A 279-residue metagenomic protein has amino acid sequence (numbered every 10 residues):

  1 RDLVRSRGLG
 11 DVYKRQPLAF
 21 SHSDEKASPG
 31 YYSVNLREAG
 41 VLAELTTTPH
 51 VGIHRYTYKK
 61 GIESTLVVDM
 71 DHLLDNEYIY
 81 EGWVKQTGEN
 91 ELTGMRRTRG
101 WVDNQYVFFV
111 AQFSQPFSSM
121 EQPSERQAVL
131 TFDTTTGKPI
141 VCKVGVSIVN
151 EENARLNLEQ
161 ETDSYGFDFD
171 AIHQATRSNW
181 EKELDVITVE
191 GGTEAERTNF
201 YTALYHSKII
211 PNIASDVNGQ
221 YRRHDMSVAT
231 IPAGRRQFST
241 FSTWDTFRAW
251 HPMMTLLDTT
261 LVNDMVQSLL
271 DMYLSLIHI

Functional and structural regions predicted by a protein language model:
D2-Y13, I277-H278: Single conserved hydrophobic/aromatic residue that forms the stacking wall/gate of nucleotide- or nucleobase-binding
K14-L45: Extended, loop-rich substrate-binding clefts of extracytoplasmic carbohydrate-active enzymes
K26, T47-H50, W244-T246, L257: Short, glycine/acidic-rich beta->alpha junctions
L36, V41, T46-Q237, D271-S275: Acidic/polar, glycine-enriched structural segments that form the non-catalytic walls/loops of the carbohydrate-binding
T176, D245, P252, L261-M265: Stable alpha-helical elements in mature extracytoplasmic
A195-E196, R236-D245, D258: Secondary-structure capping and boundary motifs in well-ordered enzyme cores
H206, I210, W250-T259: Well-ordered alpha-helical scaffold segments within catalytic/enzyme domains
P211, D258-I277: Long, well-ordered core segments of solenoidal/helical folds
